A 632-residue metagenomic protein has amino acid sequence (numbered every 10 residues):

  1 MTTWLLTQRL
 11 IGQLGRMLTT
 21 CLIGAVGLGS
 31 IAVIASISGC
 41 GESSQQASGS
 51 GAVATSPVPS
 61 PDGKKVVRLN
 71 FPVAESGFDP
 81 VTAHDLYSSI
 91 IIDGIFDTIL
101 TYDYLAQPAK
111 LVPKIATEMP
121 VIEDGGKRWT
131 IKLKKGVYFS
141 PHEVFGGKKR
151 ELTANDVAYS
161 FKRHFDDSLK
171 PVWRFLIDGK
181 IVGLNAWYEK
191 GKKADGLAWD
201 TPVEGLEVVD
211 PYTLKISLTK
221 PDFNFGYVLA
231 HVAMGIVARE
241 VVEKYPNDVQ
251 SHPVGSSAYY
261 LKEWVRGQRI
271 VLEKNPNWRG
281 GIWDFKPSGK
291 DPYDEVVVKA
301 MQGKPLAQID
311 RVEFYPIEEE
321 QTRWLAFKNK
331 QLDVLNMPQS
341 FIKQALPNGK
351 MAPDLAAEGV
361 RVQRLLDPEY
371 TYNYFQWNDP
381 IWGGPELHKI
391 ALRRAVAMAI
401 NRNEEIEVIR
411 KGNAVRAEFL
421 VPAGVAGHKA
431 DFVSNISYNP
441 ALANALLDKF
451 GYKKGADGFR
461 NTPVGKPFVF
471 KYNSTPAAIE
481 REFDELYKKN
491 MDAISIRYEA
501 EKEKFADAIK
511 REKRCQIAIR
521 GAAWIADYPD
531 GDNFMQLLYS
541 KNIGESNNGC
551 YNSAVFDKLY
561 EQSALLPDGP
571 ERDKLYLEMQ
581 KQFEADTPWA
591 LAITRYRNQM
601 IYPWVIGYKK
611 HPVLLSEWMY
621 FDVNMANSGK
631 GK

Functional and structural regions predicted by a protein language model:
M1-K64, E240-E243, A456, G629-K632: Short, low-complexity disordered leader/linker segments with a strong preference for bacterial N-terminal type II
S44-A52, K220-F223, P253-V254, V265-I270 (+6 more regions): Detector for C-terminal structural segments
Q46, K262-E273, A300-M301, E313-D379 (+3 more regions): Extracellular/periplasmic solute-recognition and catalytic clefts
V53-A54, P72-I92, I115, E143-G146 (+6 more regions): A structural "hinge/loop" feature
K64-V73, K127-I131, V157-S160, L214-I216 (+6 more regions): Short, well-ordered beta-strand elements
N70-D124, V254: N-terminal lobe/hinge region of extracytoplasmic solute-binding protein
T101-A106, N185-T213, S217-E313, Q321-T322 (+3 more regions): Gly/Pro-rich hinge or "lid" segments in bacterial periplasmic/extracellular proteins
E118-L176, K215, R323-A326, E386-K389 (+1 more regions): Aromatic- and charge-enriched surface segment that lines or borders ligand/interaction sites
